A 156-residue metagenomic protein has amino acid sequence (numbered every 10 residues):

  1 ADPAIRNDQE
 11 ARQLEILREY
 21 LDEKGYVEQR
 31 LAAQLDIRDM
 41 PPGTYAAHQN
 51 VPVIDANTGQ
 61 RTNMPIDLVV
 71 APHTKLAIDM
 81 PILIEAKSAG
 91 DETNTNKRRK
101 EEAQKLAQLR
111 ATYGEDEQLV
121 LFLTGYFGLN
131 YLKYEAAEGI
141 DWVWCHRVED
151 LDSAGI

Functional and structural regions predicted by a protein language model:
A1-Y26: Interdomain/boundary linker segments immediately adjacent to catalytic/signaling cores
G25-L35: Short, well-structured beta-strand/strand-turn elements
L35-I156: Catalytic core segments in nucleotide and nucleic-acid processing enzymes
